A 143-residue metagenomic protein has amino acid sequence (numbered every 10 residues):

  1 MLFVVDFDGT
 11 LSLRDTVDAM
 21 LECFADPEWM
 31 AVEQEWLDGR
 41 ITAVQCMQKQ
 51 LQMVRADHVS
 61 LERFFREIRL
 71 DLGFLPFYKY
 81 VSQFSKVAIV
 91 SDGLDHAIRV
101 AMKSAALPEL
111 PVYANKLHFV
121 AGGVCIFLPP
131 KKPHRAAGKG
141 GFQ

Functional and structural regions predicted by a protein language model:
M1-Q52: Active-site neighborhood of HAD-like aspartate-dependent phosphohydrolases
L2-V4, A88, P111: Hydrophobic "anchor" residues on beta-strands that sit immediately upstream of conserved functional sites
E28-Q34, H58-L61, E109: Short, surface-exposed acidic
I41-P76: Metal-dependent phosphoesterase signature
F64, V90-D92: Structural motif
G73-K86, G93-Q143: C-terminal cap/substrate-recognition subdomain and adjoining C-terminal extension of metal-dependent phosphatase-like
